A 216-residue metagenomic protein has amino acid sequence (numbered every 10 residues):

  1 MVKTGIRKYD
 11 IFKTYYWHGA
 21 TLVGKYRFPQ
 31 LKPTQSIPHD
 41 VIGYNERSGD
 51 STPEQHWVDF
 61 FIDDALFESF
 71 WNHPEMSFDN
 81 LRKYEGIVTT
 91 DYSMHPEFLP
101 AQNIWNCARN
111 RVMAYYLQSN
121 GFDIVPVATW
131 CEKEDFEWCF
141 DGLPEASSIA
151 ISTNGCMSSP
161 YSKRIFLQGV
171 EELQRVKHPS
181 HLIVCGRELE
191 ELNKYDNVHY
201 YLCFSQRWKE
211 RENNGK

Functional and structural regions predicted by a protein language model:
M1-T4: Soluble ligand-binding/transfer domains with enclosed cavities or grooves
I6-F78, F98: Non-catalytic, usually N-terminal nucleic-acid engagement modules in DNA/RNA processing proteins
E46-S51, W57-V58, F67-G215: Eukaryote-skewed repeat-based solenoidal scaffolds used as protein-protein interaction platforms, primarily
